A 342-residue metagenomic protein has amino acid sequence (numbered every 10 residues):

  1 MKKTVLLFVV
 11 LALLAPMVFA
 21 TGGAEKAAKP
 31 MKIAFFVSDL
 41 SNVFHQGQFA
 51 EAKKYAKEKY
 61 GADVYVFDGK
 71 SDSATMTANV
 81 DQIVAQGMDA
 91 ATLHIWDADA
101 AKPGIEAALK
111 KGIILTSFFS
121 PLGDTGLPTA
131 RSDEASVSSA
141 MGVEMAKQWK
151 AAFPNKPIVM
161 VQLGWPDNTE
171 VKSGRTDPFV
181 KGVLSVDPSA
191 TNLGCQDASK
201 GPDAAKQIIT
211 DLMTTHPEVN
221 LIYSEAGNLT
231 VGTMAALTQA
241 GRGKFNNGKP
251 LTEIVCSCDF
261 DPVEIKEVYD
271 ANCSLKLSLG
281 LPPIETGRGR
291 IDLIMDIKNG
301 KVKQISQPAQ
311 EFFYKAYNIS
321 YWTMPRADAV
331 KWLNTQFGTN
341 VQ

Functional and structural regions predicted by a protein language model:
M1-K32, E58, E106-I113, P325-A327 (+1 more regions): Short, low-complexity disordered leader/linker segments with a strong preference for bacterial N-terminal type II
K29, L163, V171, G280-Q342: Hinge/cleft segment of the Venus flytrap/periplasmic-binding protein
M31-E51, Y55-K59, V64-Q82, Q86-M88 (+4 more regions): Extracytoplasmic "Venus flytrap"
F44-E58, V137-E144, E170-A190, G232-A236: Short, solvent-exposed amphipathic alpha-helices that sit in or adjacent to ligand/effector-binding or catalytic
F67-D68, L122-K147, Q162, C195 (+1 more regions): Short beta-strand elements at the ligand-binding edges of bilobed clamshell
M76, A130-I158, G174, A204-K206 (+2 more regions): Hydrophobic alpha-helical segments within soluble ligand-binding/sensing domains
D81-A85, A90-K110, F179, D197-E267: Hydrophobic alpha-helical
A98-S136, D261-D270: Flexible loop/hinge segments that line or gate small-molecule binding clefts
